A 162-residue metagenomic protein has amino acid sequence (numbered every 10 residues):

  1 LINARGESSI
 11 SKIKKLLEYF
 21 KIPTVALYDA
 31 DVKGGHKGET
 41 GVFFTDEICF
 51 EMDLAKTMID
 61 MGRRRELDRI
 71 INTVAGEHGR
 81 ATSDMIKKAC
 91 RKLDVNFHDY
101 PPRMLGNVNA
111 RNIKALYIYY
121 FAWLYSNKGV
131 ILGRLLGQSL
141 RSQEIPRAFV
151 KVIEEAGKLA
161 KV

Functional and structural regions predicted by a protein language model:
L1-V162: Acidic, Mg2+-coordinating catalytic modules of nucleic-acid enzymes
